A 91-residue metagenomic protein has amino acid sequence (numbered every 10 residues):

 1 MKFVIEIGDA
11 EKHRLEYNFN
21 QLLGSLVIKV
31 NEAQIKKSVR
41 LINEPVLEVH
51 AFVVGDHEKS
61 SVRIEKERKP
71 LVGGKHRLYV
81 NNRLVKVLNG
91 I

Functional and structural regions predicted by a protein language model:
M1-I91: Cysteine-centric segments in proteins
